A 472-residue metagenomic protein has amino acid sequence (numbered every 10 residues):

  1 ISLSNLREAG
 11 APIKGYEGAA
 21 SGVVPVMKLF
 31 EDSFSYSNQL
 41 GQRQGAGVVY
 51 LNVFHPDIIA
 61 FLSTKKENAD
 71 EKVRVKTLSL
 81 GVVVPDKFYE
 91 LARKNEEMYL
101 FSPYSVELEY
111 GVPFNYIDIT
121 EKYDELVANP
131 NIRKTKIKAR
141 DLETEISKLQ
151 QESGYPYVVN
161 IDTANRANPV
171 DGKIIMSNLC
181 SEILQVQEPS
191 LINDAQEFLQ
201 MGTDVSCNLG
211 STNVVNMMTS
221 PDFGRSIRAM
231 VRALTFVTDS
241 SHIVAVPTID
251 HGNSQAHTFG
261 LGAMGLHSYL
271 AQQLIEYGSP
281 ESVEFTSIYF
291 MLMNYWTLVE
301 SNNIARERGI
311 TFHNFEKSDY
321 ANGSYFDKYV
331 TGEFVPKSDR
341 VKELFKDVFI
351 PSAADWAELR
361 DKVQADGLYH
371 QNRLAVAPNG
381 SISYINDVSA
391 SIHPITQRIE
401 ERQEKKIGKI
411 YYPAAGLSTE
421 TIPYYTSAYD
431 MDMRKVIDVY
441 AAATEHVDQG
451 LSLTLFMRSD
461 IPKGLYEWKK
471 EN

Functional and structural regions predicted by a protein language model:
I1-G15, V23-V26, Y36-L40, L149-N253 (+3 more regions): Function-dense linear segments that define catalytic or interfacial modules in macromolecule-processing proteins
L3-S4, G15-F30, S35-E143, K148 (+2 more regions): Conserved catalytic alpha/beta cores of large enzymes that bind or transform nucleotide phosphates and polynucleotides
S4-G10, V49-D57, Y104-G111, N160-G172 (+5 more regions): A glycine-rich phosphate-binding loop feature that marks nucleotide/adenosyl-phosphate handling sites
G10-K28, V48-V53, K72-S79, R133-I137 (+9 more regions): Alpha-helix capping and helix-loop boundary segments enriched in small/acidic/polar residues
V24-K28, D32, V53-D57, S79 (+17 more regions): Generic recognition of stable, solvent-exposed alpha-helical segments in well-folded globular domains
Y36-Q44, N68-R74, K94-N95, T219-S220 (+7 more regions): Secondary-structure transition/capping motifs at alpha-helix termini and the adjoining loop/turn into the next element
Q185-Q187, T238-S240, S338-A354, K362-N472: Catalytic alpha/beta core of large soluble enzyme barrels
I227-D250, E276-N379: Internal maturation/activation junctions in enzymes
